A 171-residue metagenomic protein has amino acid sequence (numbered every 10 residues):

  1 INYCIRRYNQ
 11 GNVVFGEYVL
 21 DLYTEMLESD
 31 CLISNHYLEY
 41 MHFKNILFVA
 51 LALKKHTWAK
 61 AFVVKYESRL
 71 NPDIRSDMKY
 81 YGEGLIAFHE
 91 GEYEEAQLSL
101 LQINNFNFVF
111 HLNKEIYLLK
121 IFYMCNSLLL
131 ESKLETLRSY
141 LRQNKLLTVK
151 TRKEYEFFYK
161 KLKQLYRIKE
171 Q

Functional and structural regions predicted by a protein language model:
I1-I5, S34-K44, P72-G82, V109-E115: Generic helix N-cap/helix-start motif at coil->alpha-helix transitions
I1-Y37: Alpha-solenoid helical-repeat scaffolds
Y3-Q10, F48-A52, G82, I86-A87 (+1 more regions): Residue-level signature for tetratricopeptide repeat
G11-T24, L51-V63, F88-Q97: Helix-turn-helix repeat elements of alpha-solenoid scaffolds
F15, V19, L32-E39, S76 (+3 more regions): Residues that mark the junctions of alpha-helical repeat units in TPR/alpha-solenoid scaffolds
T24-Y37, V64-I74, L101-F110, L137-L147: Solenoid-like repeat scaffolds
D77, E90-Y117, M124-K133, S139-L141: Active-site-proximal binding-pocket segments
C125-Q171: Long, ordered, amphipathic alpha-helical scaffolds
